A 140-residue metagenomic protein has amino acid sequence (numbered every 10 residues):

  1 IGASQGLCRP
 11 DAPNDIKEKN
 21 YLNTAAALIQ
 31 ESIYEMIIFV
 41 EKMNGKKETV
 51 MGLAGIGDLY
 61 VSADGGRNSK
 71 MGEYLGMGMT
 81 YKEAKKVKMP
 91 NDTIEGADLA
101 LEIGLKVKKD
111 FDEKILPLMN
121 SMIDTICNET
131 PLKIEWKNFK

Functional and structural regions predicted by a protein language model:
G2, R9, P13, K19-A26 (+2 more regions): NAD(P)-dependent Rossmann-like dehydrogenase/reductase catalytic/cofactor-binding core
